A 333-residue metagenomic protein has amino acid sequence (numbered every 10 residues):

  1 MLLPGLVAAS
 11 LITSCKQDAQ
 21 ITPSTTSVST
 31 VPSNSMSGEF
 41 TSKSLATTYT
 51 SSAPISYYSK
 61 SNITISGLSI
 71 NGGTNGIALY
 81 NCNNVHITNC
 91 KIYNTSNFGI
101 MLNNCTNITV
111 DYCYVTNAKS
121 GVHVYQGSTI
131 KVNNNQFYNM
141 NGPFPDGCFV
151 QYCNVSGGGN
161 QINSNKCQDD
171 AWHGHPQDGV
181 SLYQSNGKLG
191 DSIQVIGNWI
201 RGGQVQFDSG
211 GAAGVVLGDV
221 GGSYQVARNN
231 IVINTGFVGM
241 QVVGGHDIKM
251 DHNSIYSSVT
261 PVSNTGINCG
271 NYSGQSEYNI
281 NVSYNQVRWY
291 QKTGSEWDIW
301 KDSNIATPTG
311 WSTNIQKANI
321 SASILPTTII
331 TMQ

Functional and structural regions predicted by a protein language model:
L2-G5, A9-S37: Bacterial Sec-dependent N-terminal signal peptides
T13, T22, G197, I330-T331: Residues marking helix boundaries in flexible regions
V31-H86: N-terminal segments that cap or nucleate solenoid repeat domains
V31-P32, M36-Y49, W297-W300, I305-Q333: Surface beta-loop-beta hairpin patches that serve as ligand-binding interfaces in beta-rich domains
S42-P54, G187, D191-V195, R201: Beta-strand/loop edge motif enriched in small/polar residues
T48-I55, G72-A78, N94-M101, T116-V124 (+6 more regions): Extracellular beta-strand/beta-solenoid scaffold signature
S61-N71, N83-N94, T106-K119, S128-G142 (+7 more regions): Right-handed parallel beta-helix
V282-D302: C-terminal structured domain segments
